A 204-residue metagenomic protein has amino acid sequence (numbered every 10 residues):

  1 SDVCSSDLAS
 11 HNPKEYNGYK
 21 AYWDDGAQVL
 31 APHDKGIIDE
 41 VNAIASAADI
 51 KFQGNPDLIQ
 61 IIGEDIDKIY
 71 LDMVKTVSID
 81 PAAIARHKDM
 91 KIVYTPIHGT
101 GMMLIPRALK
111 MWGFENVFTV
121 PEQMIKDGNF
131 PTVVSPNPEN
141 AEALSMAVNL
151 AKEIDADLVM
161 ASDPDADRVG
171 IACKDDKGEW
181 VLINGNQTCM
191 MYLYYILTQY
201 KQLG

Functional and structural regions predicted by a protein language model:
D2-S5: Short, small-residue-biased leader/transition segments that mark boundaries at the very start of proteins
S10-N12, G26-A27, D34, I97-G99 (+3 more regions): Short, glycine-/Ser/Thr-/acidic-enriched flexible segments
E15-Y22, D167-G185: Short Gly/Thr/Asp-enriched flexible loops that form oxyanion-binding sites at enzyme active sites
N17-S145, L150-A151: Gly/Ser/Thr-enriched, mixed-charge loops and adjacent short helices that form phosphate/oxyanion-binding elements
I44-D65, D175-G204: Proline/glycine-rich low-complexity loops and linkers
S78-A82, D155, I196-K201: Structural motif corresponding to the C-terminal cap of alpha-helices
Y94, K110, M146-S162, V169-K174: Accessory "access/gating" subregions that flank catalytic or transport cores
